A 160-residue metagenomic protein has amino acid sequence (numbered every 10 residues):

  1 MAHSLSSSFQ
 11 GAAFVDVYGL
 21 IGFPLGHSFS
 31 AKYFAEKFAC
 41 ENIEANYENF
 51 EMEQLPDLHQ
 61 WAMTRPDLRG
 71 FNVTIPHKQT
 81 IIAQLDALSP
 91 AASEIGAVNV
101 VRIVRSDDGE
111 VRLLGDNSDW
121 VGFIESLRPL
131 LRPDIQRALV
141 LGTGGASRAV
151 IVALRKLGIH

Functional and structural regions predicted by a protein language model:
H3-S4, G11-L131: Phosphate/diphosphate ligand-binding glycine-rich loop within oxidoreductases
G22, N117-W120, L127, L131-I159: Glycine-rich adenosine-cofactor-binding loop
